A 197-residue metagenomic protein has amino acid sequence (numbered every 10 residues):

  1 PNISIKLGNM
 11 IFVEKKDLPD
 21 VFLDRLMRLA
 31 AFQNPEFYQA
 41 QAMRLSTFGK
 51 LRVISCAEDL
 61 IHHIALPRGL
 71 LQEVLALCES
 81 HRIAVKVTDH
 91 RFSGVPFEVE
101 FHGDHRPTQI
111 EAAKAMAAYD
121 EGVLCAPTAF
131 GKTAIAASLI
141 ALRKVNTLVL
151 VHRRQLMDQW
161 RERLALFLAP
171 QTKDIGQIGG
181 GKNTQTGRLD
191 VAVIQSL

Functional and structural regions predicted by a protein language model:
N2-L75: Upstream accessory/linker segments immediately N-terminal to the RecA-like ATPase cores of bacterial MutS and a subset
M43-H63, R68-C125: Conserved pre-motif I regulatory segment
Q72-E73, G131, Q155-L156: Short alpha-helical
A76, A134, D158: Alpha-helical elements of the RecA-like P-loop NTPase motor core of helicases
Q109, A129, W160: Conserved G/P- and acidic residue-centered "switch" motifs that form tight phosphate/ATP-binding loops in soluble
A118-R143, T147-L150: Walker A/P-loop
L150, R154-K182: Conserved helix-turn-beta segment of the N-terminal RecA-like "Helicase ATP-binding" lobe in SF1/SF2 helicases
G179-V193: Conserved motor-coupling elements within RecA-like helicase/translocase cores
